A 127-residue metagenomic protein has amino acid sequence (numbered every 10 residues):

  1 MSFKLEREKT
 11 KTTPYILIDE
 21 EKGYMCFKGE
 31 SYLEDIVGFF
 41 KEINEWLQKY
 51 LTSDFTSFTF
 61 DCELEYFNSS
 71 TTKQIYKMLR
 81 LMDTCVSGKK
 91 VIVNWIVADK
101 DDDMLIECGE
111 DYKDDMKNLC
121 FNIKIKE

Functional and structural regions predicted by a protein language model:
F3-K41: STAS-typified acidic loop motif
E6, D19, K28, E63 (+2 more regions): A structural detector for beta-sheet-dominated domains
K22, F55-T59, G88-I92, N118: A general structural motif
Y32-S57: Short, well-structured hydrophobic secondary-structure segments
I43, C62-Y112: Amphipathic alpha-helical interaction surfaces in cytosolic regulatory modules
K117-K124: A glycine-rich helix N-cap at a beta->alpha junction
